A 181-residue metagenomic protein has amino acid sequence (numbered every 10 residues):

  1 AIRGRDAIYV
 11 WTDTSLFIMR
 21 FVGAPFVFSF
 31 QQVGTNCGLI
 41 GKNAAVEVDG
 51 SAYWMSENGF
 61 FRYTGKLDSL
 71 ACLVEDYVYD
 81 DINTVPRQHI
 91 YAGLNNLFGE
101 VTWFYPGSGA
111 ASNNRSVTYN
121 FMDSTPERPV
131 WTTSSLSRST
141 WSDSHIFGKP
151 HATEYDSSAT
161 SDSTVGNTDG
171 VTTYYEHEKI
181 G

Functional and structural regions predicted by a protein language model:
A1-R5: Basic, alpha-helical interaction scaffolds
D6-A7, N43: Beta-propeller and closely related beta-sheet repeat lectin domains
I8-G34: Surface-exposed extracellular loop regions of Gram-negative outer-membrane beta-barrel proteins
Q32-S51, E57-G181: Beta-sheet repeat architectures centered on beta-propellers
